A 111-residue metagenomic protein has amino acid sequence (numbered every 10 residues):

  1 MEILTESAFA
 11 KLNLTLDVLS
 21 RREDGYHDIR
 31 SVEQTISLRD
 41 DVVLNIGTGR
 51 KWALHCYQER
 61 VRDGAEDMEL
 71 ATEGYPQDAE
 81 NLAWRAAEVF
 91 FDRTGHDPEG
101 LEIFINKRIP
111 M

Functional and structural regions predicted by a protein language model:
M1-P110: ATP-binding N-lobe of GHMP and related small-molecule kinases
